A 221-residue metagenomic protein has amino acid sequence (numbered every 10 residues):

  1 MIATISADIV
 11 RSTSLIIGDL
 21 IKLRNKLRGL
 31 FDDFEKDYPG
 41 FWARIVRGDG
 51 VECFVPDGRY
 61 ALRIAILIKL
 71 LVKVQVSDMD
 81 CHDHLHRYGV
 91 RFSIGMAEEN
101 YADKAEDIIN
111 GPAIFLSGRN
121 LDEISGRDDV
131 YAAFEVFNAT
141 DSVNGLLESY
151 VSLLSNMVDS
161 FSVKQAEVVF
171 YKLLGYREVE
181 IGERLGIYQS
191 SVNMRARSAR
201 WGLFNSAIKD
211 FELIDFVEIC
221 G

Functional and structural regions predicted by a protein language model:
M1-G221: Regulatory and interdomain segments flanking nucleotide-handling catalytic cores in signaling/defense enzymes
